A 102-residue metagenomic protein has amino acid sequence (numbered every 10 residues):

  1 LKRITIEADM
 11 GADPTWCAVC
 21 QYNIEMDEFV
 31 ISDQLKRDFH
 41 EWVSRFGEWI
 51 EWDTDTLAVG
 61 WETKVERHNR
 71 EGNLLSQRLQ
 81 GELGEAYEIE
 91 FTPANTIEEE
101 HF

Functional and structural regions predicted by a protein language model:
L1-F102: Intrinsic low-complexity, intrinsically disordered or marginally ordered coil/linker segments
